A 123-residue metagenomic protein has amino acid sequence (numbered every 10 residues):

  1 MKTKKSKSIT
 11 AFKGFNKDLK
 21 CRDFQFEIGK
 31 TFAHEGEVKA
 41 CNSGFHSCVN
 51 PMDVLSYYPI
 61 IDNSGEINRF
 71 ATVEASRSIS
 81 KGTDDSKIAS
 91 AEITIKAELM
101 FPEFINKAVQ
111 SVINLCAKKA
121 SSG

Functional and structural regions predicted by a protein language model:
M1-G123: Short, glycine-biased loop/turn motifs at secondary-structure junctions and in low-complexity Ser/Thr/Pro-rich termini
